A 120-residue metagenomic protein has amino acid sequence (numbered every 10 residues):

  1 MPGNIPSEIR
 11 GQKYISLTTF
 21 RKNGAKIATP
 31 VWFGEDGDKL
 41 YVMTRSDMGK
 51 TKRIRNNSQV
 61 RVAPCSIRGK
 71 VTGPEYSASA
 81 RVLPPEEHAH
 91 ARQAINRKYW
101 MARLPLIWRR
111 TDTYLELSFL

Functional and structural regions predicted by a protein language model:
M1-I15, T72: Extreme N-terminal tail/first-helix region
N4, L17-N23, M101-I107: Short helix-to-loop capping/linker segments positioned immediately adjacent to catalytic or ligand/cofactor-binding
I5-P6, L40-T44, M48-R53: Covalent nucleotidyltransferase core used to form phosphodiester bonds in nucleic acids
Q12-R45, V62-P64, P74-Y76: Short beta-strand segments
T19, S118-F119: Short, structured patches in soluble enzyme cores that scaffold and shape functional sites
V42, E116-L117: Generic recognition of long tandem-repeat/solenoid scaffolds
D47-Y114, L120: Short, structured beta-strand-loop surface elements
